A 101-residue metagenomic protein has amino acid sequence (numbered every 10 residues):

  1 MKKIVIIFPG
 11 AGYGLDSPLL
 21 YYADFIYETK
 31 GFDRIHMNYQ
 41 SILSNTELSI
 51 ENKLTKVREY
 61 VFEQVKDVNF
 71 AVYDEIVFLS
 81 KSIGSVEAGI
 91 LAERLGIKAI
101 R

Functional and structural regions predicted by a protein language model:
M1-K2, I83: A domain-start/cap signature at the N-terminus of enzymes
K2-D74: Serine-hydrolase catalytic machinery in alpha/beta-hydrolase-like enzymes
F62-R101: Primarily recognizes the serine-hydrolase "nucleophile elbow" in alpha/beta-hydrolase and SGNH/GDSL folds
